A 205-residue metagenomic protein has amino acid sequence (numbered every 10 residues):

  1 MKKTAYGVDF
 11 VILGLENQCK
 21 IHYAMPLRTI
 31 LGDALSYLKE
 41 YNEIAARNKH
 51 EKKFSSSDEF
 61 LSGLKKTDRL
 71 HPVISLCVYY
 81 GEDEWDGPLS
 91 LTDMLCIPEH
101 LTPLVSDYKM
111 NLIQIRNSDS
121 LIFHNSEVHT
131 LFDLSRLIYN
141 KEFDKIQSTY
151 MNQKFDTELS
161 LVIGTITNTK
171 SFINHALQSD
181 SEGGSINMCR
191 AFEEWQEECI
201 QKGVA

Functional and structural regions predicted by a protein language model:
M1-A205: Elongated, amphipathic alpha-helical interaction scaffolds
